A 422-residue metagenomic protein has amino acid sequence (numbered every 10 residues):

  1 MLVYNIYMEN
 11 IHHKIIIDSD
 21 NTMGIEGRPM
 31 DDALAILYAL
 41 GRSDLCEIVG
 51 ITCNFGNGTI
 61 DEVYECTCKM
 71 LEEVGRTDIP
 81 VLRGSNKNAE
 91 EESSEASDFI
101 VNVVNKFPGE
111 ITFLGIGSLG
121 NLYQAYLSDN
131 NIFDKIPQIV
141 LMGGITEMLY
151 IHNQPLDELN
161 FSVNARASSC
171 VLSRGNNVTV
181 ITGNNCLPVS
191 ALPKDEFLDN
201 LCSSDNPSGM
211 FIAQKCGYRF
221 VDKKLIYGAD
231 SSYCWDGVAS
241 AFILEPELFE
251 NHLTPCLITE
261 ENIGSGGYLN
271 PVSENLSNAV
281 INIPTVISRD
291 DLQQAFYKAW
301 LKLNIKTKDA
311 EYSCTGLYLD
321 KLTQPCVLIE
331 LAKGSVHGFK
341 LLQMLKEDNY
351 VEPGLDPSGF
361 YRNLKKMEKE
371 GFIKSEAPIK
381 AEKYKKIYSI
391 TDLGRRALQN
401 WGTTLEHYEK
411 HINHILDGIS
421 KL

Functional and structural regions predicted by a protein language model:
I6-I17, A35-G41, L45-E47, L159-S162 (+1 more regions): Conformational coupling and interaction surfaces
E9-G50, F55-E65, R76-T77, N88-P193: Active-site histidine-anchored catalytic micro-motif
M70-R83: A glycine-rich helix N-cap at a beta->alpha junction
T315-G359: N-terminal helix-turn-helix DNA-binding core of bacterial DNA-binding proteins
F360, L364-M367: Basic amphipathic alpha-helical segments that dock to polyanions
E370-Y384, S389: Beta-hairpin "wing" of winged helix-turn-helix
Y384-W401: Basic, amphipathic "hinge/linker" alpha-helix immediately C-terminal to the N-terminal HTH DNA-binding motif
R396-L422: Amphipathic alpha-helical dimerization/coiled-coil segments that flank or bridge DNA-binding/regulatory modules
